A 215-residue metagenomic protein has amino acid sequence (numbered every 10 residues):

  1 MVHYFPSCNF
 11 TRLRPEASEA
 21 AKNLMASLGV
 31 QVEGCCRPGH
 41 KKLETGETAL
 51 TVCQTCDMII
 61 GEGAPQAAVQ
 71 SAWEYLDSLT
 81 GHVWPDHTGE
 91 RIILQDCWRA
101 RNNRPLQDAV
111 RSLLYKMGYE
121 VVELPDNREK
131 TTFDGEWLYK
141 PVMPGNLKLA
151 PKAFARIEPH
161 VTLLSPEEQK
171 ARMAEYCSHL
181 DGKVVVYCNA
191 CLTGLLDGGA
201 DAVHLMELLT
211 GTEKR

Functional and structural regions predicted by a protein language model:
M1-R215: Iron-sulfur cluster-binding electron-transfer modules in prokaryotic oxidoreductases
